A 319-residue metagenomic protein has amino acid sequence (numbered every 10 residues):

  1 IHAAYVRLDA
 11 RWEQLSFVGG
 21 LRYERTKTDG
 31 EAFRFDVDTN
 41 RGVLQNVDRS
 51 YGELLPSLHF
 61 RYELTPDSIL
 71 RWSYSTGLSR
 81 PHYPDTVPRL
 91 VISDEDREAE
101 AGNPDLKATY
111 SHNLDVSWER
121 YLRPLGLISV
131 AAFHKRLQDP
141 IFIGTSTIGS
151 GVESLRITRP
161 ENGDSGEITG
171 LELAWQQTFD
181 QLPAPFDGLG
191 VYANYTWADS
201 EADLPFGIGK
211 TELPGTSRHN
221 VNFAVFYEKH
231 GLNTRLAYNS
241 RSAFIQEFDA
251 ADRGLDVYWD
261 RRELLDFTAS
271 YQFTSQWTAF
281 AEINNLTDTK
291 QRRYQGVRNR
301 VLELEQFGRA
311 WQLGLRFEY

Functional and structural regions predicted by a protein language model:
I1-D67, V91: Signature of Gram-negative outer-membrane beta-barrel scaffolds
I1-H2, R49, L78-S129, F133-L137 (+5 more regions): Outer-membrane beta-barrel signature, preferentially recognizing the C-terminal barrel domain of Gram-negative
A4-A10, L58-Y62, V116-R120, L173-Q177 (+6 more regions): Residues on the lipid-exposed face of transmembrane beta-strands in outer-membrane beta-barrel proteins
E13-Q14, T65-D67, P124-L125, D180-L189 (+2 more regions): Short loop/turn motifs that connect adjacent beta-strands in outer-membrane beta-barrel proteins
L15-L21, P56, L70-W72, I128-V130 (+7 more regions): Transmembrane beta-strands of outer-membrane beta-barrel proteins
D29-V37, Y83-R89, D96-E98, P140-T147 (+4 more regions): Outer-membrane beta-barrel translocator domains and adjoining extracellular loop/strand segments of Gram-negative
F133-R136, S154-F248, T287: Gram-negative outer-membrane beta-barrel transporters
S240-D249, S270-Y319: C-terminal beta-signal and adjacent terminal beta-strands/loops of Gram-negative outer-membrane beta-barrel proteins
